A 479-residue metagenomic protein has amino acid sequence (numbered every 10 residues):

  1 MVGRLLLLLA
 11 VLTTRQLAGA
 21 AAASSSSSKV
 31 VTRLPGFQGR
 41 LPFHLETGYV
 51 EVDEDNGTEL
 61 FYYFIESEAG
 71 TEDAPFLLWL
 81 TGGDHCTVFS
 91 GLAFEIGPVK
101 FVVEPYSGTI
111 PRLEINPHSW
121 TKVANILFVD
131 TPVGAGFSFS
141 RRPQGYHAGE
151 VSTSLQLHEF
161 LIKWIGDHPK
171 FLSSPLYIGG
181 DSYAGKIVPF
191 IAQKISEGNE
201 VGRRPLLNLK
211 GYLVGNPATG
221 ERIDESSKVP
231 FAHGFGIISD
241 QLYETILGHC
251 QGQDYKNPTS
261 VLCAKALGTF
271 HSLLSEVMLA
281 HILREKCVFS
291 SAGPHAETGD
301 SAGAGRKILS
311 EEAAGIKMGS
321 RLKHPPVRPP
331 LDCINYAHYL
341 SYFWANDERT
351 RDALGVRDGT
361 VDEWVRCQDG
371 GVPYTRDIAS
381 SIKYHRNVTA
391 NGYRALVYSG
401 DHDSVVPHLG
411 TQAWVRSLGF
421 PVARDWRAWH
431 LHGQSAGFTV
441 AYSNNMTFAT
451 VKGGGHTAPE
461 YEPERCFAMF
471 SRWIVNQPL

Functional and structural regions predicted by a protein language model:
M1-L479: Terminal and linker regions of secretory-pathway proteins
